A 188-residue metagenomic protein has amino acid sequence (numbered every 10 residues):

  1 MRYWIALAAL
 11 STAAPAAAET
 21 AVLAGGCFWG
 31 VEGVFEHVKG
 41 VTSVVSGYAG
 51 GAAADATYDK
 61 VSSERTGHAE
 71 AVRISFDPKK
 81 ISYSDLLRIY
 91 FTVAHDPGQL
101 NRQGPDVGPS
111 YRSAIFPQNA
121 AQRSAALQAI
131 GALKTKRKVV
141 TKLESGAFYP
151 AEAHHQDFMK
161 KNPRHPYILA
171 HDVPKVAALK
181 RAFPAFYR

Functional and structural regions predicted by a protein language model:
M1-L7: Sec-dependent signal peptide recognition, specifically the positively charged N-region followed immediately by
A13-A14: N-terminal signal peptide c-region/cleavage motif recognized by signal peptidases
A17-R188: Flexible coil/turn and secondary-structure edge motifs
